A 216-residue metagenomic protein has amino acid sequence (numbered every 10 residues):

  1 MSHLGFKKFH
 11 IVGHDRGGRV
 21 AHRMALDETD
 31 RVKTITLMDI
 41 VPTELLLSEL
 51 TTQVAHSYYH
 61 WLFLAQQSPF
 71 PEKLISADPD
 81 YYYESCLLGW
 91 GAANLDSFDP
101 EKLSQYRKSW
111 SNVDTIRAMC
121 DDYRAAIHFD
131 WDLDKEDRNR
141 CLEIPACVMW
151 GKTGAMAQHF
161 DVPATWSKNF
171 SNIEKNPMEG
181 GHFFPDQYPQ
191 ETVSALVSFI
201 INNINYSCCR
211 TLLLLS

Functional and structural regions predicted by a protein language model:
M1-V12, R16-P177, P185, V197: Flexible "cap/lid" subdomain of the alpha/beta-hydrolase fold that forms the substrate-access gate
I173-L215: Catalytic active-site module of serine/aspartate enzymes centered on a nucleophile-bearing elbow/loop
